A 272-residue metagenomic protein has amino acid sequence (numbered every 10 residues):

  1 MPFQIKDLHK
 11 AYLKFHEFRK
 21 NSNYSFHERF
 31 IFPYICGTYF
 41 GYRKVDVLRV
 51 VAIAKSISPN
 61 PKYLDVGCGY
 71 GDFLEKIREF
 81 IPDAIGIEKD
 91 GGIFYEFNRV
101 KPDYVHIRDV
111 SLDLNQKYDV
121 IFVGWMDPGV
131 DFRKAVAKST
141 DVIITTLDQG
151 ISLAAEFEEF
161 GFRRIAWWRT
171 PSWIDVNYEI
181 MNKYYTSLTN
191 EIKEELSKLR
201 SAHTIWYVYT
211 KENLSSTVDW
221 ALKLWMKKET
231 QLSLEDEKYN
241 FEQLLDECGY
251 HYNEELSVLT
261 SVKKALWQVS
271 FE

Functional and structural regions predicted by a protein language model:
M1-I57, A265-E272: S-adenosyl-L-methionine
N60-G69: Conserved class I S-adenosyl-L-methionine
Y70-I81: Conserved SAM-binding loop of SAM-dependent methyltransferases across substrates and taxa, primarily the Class I
D83-E88: Conserved SAM-binding motif I beta-strand of class I
F94-Q116: S-adenosyl-L-methionine
D119-D131: A short SAM/SAH-binding and catalytic strip from SAM-dependent methyltransferases
G129-T210: C-terminal substrate-binding/active-site "lid" region of AdoMet-derived donor-dependent transferases
E179-E272: Rossmann-like AdoMet/SAM-dependent catalytic core
